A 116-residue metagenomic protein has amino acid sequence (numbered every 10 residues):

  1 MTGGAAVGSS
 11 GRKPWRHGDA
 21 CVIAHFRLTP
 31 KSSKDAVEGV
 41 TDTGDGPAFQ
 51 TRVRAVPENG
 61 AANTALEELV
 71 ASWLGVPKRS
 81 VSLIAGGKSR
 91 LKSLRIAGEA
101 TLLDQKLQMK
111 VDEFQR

Functional and structural regions predicted by a protein language model:
M1-N59, N63-E68, K78, S82-K88 (+1 more regions): Contiguous, often N-terminal, cationic amphipathic patches that form binding interfaces
A71: The alpha-helix within a helix-turn-helix
